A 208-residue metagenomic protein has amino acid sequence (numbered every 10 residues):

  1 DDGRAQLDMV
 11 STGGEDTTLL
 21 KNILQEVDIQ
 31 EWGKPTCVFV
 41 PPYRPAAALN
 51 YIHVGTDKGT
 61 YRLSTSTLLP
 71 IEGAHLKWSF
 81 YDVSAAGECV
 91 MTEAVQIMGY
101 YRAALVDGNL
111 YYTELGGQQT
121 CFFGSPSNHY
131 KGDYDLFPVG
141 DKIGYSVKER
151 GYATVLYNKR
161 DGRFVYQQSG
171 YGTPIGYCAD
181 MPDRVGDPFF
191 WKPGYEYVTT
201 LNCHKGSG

Functional and structural regions predicted by a protein language model:
D1-K58: Acidic/polar, low-complexity intrinsically disordered N-terminal segments immediately downstream of a Sec signal
N50-G208: Preference for solvent-exposed, low-hydrophobicity sequence contexts
